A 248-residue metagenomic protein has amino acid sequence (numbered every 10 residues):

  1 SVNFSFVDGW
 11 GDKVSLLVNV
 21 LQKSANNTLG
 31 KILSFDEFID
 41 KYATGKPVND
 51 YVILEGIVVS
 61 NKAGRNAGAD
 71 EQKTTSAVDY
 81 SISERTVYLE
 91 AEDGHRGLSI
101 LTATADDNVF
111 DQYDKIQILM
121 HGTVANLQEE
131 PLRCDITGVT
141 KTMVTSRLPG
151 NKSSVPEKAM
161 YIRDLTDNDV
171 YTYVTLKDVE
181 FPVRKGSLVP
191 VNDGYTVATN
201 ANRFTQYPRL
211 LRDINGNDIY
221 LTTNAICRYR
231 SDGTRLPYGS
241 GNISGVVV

Functional and structural regions predicted by a protein language model:
S1-D8: A short beta-strand micro-motif common to beta-rich folds, especially ectodomain repeats
W10-V248: OB-fold nucleic-acid-binding modules
